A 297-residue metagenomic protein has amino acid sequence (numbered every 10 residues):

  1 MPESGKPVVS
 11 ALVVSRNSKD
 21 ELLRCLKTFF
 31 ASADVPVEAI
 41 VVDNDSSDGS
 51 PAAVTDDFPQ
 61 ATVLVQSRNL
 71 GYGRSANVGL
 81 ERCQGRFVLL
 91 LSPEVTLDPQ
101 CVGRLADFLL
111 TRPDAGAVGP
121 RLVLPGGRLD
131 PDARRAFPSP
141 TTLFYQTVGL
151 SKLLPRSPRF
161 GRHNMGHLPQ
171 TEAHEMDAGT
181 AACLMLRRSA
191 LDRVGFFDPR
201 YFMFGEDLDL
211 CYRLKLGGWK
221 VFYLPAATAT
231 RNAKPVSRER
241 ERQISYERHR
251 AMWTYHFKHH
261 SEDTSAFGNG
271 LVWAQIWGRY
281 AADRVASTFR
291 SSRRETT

Functional and structural regions predicted by a protein language model:
K27-P36: Short, acidic, metal-binding catalytic loop of nucleotide-sugar glycosyltransferases
T28, D43-A52, R68: A conserved acidic beta->alpha catalytic loop
V37, P51-R82: Conserved donor nucleotide-binding strand/loop of the catalytic core
V88: Short aromatic/hydrophobic "clamp" motif used to bind/position activated sugar donors
T96-D132: Conserved donor NDP-sugar-binding/catalytic core segment of glycosyltransferases
F137-M176: Short, flexible, basic/aromatic active-site loop/helix in glycosyltransferases
L168-T228: A short, conserved alpha-helix in the catalytic core of glycosyltransferases
D209-S292: Active-site-adjacent helix/loop segment of glycosyltransferases that harbors family-specific signature motifs
